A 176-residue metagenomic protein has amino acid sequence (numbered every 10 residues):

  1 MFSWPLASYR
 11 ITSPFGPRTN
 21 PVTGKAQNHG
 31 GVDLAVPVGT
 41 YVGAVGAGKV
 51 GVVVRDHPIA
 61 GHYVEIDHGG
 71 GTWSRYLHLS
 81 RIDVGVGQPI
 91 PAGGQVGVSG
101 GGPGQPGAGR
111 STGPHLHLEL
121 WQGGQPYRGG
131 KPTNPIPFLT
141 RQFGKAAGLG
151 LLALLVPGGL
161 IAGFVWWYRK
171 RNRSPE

Functional and structural regions predicted by a protein language model:
M1-F2, V84-Q88, R141-A146, N172-E176: Acidic, glycine/proline-rich intrinsically disordered low-complexity segments
M1-V36: Extracytoplasmic/periplasmic cell wall- or extracellular glycan-interacting regions that localize and scaffold envelope
W4, S8-S13, T40-V52, I90-G93: Generic structural motif
I11, D33, H62-H68, Q88-G144: Conserved, short, structured surface segments that act as functional micro-motifs
G16-P21, V50, D56, P126: Active-site/binding-pocket entry motifs
P21, Y76, V84-G87, R128-G130: Short acidic, gly/pro-rich beta-turn/loop elements at beta-sheet edges and active-site/ligand-binding grooves
K25-G30, P37, A44-D83, G100-L116 (+1 more regions): Zn2+-dependent peptidoglycan hydrolase active-site motif and core
K145-R173: Single-pass alpha-helical membrane anchors
